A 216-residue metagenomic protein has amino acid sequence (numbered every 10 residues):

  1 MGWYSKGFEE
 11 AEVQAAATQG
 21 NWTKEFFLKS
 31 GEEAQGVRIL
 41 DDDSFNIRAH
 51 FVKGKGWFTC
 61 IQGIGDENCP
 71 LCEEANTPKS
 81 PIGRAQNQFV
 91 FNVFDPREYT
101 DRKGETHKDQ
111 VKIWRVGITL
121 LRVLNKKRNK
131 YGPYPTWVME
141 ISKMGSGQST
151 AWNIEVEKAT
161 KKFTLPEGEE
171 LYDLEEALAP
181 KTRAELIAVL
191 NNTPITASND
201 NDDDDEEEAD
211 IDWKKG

Functional and structural regions predicted by a protein language model:
M1-K130, D173-G216: OB-fold ssDNA-binding interfaces and closely related basic DNA-contact patches used across DNA replication/repair
G63-G65, M139, L165: Glycine-rich loops and low-complexity Gly/Arg-rich segments that provide flexible linkers or classic glycine-based
F91-V93, M139-I141, I154: Hydrophobic beta-strand residues in large extracellular and virion-surface proteins
V116, M144-Y172: OB-fold/S1-family single-stranded nucleic acid-binding modules
Y134-Q148: Flexible glycine-rich surface loops and low-complexity tracts that mediate binding to linear polymers
